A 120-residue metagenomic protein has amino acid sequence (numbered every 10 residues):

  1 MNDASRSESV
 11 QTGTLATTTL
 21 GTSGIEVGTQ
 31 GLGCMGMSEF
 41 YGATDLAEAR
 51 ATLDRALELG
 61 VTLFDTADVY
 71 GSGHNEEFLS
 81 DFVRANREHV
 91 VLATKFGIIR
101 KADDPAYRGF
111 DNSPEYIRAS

Functional and structural regions predicted by a protein language model:
M1-T94, R100: N-terminal binding-site loop/beta-alpha segment at the start of enzyme catalytic domains that lines or forms
E58, D104-S120: Glycine/proline-rich, positively charged, aromatic-decorated active-site loop/lid region on the catalytic face
F96-G97, F110: Residue-level signal for alpha-helical context at structural boundaries
